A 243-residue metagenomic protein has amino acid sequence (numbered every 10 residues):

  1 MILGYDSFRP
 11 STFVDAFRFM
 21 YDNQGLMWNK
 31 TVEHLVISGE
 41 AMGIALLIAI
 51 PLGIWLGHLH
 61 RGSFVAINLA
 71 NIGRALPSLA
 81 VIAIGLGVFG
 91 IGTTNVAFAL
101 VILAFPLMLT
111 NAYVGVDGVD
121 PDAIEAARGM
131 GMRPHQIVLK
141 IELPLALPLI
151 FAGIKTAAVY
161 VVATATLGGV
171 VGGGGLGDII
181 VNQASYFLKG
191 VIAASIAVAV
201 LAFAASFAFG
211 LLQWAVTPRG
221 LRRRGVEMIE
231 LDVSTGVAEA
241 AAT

Functional and structural regions predicted by a protein language model:
M1-G43, G210-T243: N-terminal, non-cleaved signal-anchor transmembrane helix
G25-V36, A70-G73, L86, G90 (+3 more regions): Alpha-helical membrane-interface segments at transmembrane helix boundaries
L26-S38, L86-L107, L147, G190 (+2 more regions): Loop-to-helix entry region at the N-terminal start of transmembrane alpha-helices in multi-pass membrane transporters
I48-L52, N95-I124, L147, I154-V162 (+1 more regions): Membrane-embedded alpha-helices of multi-pass transport/permease systems
L52-G85, T110-G118, E125: Cytoplasmic-entry segments and transmembrane alpha-helices of multi-pass inner-membrane transporters
I102, H135-L167, A193, A199-V200 (+1 more regions): Transmembrane alpha-helices
N111-I150, L176, I180: Short cytoplasmic-facing helical segments at TM-TM junctions of multi-pass membrane proteins
L176-Q213: Hydrophobic alpha-helical transmembrane segments of polytopic membrane proteins
